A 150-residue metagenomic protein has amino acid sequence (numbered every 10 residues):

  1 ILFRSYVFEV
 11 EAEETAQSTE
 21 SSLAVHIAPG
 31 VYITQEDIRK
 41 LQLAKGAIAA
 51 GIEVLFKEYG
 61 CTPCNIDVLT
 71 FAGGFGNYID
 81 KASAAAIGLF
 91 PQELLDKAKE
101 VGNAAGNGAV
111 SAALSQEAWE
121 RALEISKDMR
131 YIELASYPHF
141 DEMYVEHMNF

Functional and structural regions predicted by a protein language model:
I1-L2: Short, small-residue-biased leader/transition segments that mark boundaries at the very start of proteins
Y6-A16, N65-F75, I125-S136: A glycine-rich phosphate-binding loop feature that marks nucleotide/adenosyl-phosphate handling sites
Q17-I27, I79-I87: Acidic-glycine-rich active-site phosphate/pyrophosphate-binding loop
L23-I38: Gly-rich Lys/Arg/Thr-decorated short loops/hinges at beta-loop-alpha junctions or inter-strand turns that position
T34-K45, L95-N103: Hydrophobic alpha-helical scaffolding
K40-C64: Phosphate/ATP-binding catalytic cores across multiple sugar-kinase/actin-like superfamilies, primarily ASKHA
K57, C61-I125: Catalytic phosphate/nucleotide-handling subdomain of diverse soluble enzymes
S111-F150: Acidic, glycine/GT-rich loop-and beta-edge segments that sit at the periphery of enzyme/chaperone cores
